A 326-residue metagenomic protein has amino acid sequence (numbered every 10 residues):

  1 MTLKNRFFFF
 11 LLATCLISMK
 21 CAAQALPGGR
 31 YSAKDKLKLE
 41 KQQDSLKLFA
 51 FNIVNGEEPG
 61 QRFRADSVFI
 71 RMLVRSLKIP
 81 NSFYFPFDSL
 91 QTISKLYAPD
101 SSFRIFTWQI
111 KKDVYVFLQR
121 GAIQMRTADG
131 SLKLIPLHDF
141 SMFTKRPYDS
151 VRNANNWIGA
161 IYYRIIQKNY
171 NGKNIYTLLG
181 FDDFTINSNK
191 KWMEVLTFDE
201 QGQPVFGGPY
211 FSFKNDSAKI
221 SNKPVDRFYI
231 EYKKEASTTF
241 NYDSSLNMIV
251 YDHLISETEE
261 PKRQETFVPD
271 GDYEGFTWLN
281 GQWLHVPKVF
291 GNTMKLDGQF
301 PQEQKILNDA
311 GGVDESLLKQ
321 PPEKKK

Functional and structural regions predicted by a protein language model:
M1-K38: Bacterial Sec-dependent N-terminal signal peptides
A25-I105: Start-of-domain marker
G28, S256-K326: Hydrophilic extracytoplasmic domains
S102-W108, I175-D182, N247-H253: Short beta-strand elements that form the blades of beta-propeller/WD-repeat-like and other beta-sheet-rich scaffold
Q119-D129, W192-E200, V268-N280: Beta-propeller blade signature
A122-N169: Short N-terminal edge-element motif at the start of the domain
K133-S141, V205-K214, H285-G291: Beta-propeller fold detector
D149-W157, I161-N169, V205-T277, P301-Q302: Short aromatic loop motif centered on NTY/YTY
